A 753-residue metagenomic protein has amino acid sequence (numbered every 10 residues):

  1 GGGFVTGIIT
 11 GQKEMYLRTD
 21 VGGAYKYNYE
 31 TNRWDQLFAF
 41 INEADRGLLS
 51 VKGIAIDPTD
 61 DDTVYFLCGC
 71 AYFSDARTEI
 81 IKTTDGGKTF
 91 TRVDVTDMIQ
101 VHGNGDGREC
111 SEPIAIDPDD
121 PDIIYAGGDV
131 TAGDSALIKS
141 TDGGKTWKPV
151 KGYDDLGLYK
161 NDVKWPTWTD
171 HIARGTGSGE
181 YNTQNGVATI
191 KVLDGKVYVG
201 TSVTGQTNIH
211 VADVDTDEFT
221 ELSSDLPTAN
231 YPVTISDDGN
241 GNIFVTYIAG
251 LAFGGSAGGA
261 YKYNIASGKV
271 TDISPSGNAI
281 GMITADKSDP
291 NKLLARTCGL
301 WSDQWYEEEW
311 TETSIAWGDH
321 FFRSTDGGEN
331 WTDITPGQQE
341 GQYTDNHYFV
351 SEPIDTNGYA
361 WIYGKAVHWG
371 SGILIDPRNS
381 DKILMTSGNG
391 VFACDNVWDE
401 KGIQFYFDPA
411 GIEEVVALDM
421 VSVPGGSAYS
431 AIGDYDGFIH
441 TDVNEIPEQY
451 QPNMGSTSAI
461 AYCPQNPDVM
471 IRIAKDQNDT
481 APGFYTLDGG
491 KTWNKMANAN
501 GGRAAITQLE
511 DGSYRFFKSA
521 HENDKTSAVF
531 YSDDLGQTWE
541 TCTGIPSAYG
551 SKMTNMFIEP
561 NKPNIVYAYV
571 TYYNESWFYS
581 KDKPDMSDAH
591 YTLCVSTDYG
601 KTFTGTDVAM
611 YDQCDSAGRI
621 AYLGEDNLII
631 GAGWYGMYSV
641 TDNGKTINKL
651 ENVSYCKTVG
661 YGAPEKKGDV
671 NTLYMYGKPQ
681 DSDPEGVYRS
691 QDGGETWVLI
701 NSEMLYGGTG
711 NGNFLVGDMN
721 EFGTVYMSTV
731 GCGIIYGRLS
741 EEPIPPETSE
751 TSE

Functional and structural regions predicted by a protein language model:
G1-E753: Extracellular glycan-interacting surfaces
